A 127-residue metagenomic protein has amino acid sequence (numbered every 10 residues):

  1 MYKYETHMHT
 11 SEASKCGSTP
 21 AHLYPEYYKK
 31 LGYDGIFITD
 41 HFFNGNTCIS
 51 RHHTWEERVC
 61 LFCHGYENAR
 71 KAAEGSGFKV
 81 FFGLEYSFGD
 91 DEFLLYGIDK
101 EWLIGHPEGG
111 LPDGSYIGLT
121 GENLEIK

Functional and structural regions predicted by a protein language model:
M1-I126: A metal-dependent hydrolase metal-coordination microenvironment
